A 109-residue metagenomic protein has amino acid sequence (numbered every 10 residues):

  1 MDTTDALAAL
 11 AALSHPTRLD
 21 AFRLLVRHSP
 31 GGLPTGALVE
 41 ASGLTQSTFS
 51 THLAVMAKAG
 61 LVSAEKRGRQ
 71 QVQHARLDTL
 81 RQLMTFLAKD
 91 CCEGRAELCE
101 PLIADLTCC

Functional and structural regions predicted by a protein language model:
M1-A9, L53, K66: N-terminal/domain-start segments enriched in small and hydrophobic, helix-friendly residues, covering either
M1-D5, R23-R27, L77-C109: Amphipathic alpha-helical dimerization/coiled-coil segments that flank or bridge DNA-binding/regulatory modules
T4-T45, Q71-T79: N-terminal helix-turn-helix DNA-binding core of bacterial DNA-binding proteins
E40, T51, A57-K58: Alpha-helical residues within the helix-turn-helix
T45, S50-H52: Short coil turns linking two alpha-helices in DNA-binding domains
K58-R67, H74: Beta-hairpin "wing" of winged helix-turn-helix
R69-Q70, M84: Charged low-complexity stretches with an acidic bias
